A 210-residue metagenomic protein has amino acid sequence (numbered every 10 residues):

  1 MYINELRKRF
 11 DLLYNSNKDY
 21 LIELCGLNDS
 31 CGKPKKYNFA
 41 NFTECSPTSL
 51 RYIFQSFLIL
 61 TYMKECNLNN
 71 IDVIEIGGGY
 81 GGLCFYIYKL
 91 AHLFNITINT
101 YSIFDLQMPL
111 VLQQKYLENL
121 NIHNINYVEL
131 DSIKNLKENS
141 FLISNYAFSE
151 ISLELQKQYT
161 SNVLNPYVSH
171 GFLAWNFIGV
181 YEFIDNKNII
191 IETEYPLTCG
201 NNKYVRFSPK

Functional and structural regions predicted by a protein language model:
M1-C66: Conserved Class I S-adenosyl-L-methionine-dependent methyltransferase catalytic core
N69-G79: Conserved class I S-adenosyl-L-methionine
Y80-F94: Conserved SAM-binding loop of SAM-dependent methyltransferases across substrates and taxa, primarily the Class I
I98-I122: Class I SAM-dependent methyltransferase SAM/SAH-binding core
K115-L136: S-adenosyl-L-methionine
S140-E154: A short SAM/SAH-binding and catalytic strip from SAM-dependent methyltransferases
I151-L164: A short, conserved alpha-helix within the catalytic core of class I
Y167-G179: Conserved beta-strand signature within the Rossmann-like core of class I S-adenosyl-L-methionine
